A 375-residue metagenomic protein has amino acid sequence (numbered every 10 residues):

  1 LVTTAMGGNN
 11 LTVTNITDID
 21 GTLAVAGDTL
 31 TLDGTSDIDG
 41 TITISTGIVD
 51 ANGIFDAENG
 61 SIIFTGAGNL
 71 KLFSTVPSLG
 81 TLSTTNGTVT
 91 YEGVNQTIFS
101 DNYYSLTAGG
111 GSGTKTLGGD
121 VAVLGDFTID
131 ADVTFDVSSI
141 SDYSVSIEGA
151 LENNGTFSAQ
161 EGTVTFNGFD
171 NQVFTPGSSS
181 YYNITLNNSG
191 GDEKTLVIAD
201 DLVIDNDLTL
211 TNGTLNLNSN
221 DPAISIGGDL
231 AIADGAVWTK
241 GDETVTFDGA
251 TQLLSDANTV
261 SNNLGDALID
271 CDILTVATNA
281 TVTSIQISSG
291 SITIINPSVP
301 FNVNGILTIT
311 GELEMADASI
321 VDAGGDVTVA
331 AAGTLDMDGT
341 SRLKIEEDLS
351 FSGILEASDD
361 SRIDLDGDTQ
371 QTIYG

Functional and structural regions predicted by a protein language model:
L1-A122, F127-V203, L208-G375: Extracellular beta-strand-rich, repetitive "passenger/adhesive" scaffolds that bind or process carbohydrates
